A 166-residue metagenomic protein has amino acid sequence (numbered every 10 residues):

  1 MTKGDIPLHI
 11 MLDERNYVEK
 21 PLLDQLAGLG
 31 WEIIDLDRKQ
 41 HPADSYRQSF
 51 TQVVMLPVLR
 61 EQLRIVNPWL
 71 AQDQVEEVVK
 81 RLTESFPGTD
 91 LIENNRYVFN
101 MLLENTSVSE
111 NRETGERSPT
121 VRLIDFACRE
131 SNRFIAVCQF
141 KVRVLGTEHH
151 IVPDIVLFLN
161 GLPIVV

Functional and structural regions predicted by a protein language model:
T2-V166: An alpha-helical interface "stripe"
